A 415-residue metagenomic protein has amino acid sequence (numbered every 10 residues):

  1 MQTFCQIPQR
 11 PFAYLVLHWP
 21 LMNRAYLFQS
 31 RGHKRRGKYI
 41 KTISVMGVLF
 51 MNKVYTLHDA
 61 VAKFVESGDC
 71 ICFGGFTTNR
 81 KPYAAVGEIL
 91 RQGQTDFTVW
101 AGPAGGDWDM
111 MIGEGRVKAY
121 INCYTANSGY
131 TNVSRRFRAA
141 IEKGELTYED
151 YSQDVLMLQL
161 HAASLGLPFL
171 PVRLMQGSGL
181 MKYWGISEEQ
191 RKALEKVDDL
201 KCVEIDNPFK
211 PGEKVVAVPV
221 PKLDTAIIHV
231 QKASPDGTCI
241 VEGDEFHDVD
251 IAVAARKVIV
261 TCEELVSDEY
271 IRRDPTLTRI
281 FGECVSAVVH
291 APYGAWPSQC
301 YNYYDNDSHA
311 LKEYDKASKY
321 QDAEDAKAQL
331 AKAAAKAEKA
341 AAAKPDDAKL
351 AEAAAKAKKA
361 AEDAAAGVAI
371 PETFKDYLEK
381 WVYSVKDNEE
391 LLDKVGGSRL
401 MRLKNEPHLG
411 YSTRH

Functional and structural regions predicted by a protein language model:
L27-F50: Short, Lys/Arg-enriched N-terminal segments with co-localized hydrophobic residues within the first ~10-30 amino acids
G47-K339, A343, K349-E352, K356-H415: Conserved alpha/beta enzyme-core scaffold
